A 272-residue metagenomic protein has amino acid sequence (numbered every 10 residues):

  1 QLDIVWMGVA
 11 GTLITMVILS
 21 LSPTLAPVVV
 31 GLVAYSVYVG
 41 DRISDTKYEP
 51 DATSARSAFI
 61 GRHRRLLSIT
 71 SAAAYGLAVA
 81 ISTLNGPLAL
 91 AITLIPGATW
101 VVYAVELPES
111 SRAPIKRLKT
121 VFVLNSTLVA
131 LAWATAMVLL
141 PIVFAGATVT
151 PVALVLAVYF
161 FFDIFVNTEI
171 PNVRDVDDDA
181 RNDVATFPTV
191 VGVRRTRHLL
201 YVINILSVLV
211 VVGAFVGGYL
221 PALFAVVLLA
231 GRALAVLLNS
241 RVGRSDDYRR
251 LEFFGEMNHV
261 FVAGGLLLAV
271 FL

Functional and structural regions predicted by a protein language model:
Q1-L272: Multi-pass alpha-helical membrane architecture of UbiA-family and related isoprenoid/lipid prenyltransferases
